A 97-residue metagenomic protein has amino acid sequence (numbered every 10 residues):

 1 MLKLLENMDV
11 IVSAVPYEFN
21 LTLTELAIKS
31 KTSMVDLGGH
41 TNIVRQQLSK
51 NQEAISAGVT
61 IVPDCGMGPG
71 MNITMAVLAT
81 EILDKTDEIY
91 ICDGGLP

Functional and structural regions predicted by a protein language model:
M1, F19-L21, V44: Short, well-ordered alpha-helical microsegments
K3, T24-E25, Q52: Alpha-helical segments flanking ligand/cofactor-binding loops in enzyme cores
L5-A14, M34-V35: N-terminal Rossmann-like NAD(P) cofactor-binding module of classical short-chain dehydrogenase/reductase
A14-V15, L37, D64, C92: Structural motif
P16, L26-R45: ADP-ribose/adenylate-binding Rossmann-like module
Y17-E18, M67: Short glycine-rich anion-binding loops that position phosphate/pyrophosphate groups of nucleotides and phosphorylated
L37-P63: Rossmann-fold NAD(P)-binding glycine/threonine-rich loop
G58-P97: Rossmann-like dinucleotide-binding core of oxidoreductases
